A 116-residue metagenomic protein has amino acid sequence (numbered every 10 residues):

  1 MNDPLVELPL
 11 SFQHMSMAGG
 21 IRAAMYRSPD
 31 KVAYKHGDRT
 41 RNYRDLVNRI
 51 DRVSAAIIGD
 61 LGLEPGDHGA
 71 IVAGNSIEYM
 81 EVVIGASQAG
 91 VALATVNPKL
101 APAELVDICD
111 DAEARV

Functional and structural regions predicted by a protein language model:
M1-S11: Short, charged, surface-exposed hinge/linker loops at domain edges that act as mobile lids or interdomain connectors
L10-V32: A short N-terminal helical cap/helix-turn-helix that marks the beginning of AMP-binding/adenylate-forming
Q13, D30-I84, A101-V106, D110: Conserved AMP-binding/adenylate-forming core of the ANL superfamily
S87: Anion (oxyanion) recognition and catalysis
G90: Structured binding elements
V96-P98: Short beta->alpha connector loops at strand-helix junctions that form conserved, small/polar/Pro-enriched
D111-R115: Active-site charged/polar residues at nucleotide-handling catalytic sites that mediate phosphoryl, nucleotidyl
